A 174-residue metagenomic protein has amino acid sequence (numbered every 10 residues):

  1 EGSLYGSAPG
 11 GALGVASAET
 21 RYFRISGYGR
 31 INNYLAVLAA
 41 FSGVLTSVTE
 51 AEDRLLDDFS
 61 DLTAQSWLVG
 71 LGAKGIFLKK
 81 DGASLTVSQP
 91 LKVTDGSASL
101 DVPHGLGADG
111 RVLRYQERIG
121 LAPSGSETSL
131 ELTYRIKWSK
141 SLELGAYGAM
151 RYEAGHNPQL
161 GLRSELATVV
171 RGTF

Functional and structural regions predicted by a protein language model:
E1-S17, Y22-Y28, L38-P158: Outer membrane beta-barrel transmembrane domains
Y34-A36: Mobile, glycine-rich extracellular loop/lid and propeptide segments that shape or gate substrate/ligand access
G82, I136, G161-F174: Outer-membrane beta-barrel "beta-signal"
